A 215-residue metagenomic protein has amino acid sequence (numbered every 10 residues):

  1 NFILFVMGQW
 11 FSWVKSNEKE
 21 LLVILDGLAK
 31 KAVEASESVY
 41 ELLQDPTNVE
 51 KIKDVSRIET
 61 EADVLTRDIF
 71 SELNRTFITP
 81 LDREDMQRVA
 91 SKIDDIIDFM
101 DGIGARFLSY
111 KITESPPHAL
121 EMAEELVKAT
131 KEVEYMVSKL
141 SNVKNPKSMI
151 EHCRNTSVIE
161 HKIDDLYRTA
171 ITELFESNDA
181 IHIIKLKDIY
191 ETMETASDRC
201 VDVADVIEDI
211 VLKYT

Functional and structural regions predicted by a protein language model:
N1-M7: Short, Lys/Arg-enriched N-terminal segments with co-localized hydrophobic residues within the first ~10-30 amino acids
M7-T215: Cytosolic, long alpha-helical scaffolding segments
